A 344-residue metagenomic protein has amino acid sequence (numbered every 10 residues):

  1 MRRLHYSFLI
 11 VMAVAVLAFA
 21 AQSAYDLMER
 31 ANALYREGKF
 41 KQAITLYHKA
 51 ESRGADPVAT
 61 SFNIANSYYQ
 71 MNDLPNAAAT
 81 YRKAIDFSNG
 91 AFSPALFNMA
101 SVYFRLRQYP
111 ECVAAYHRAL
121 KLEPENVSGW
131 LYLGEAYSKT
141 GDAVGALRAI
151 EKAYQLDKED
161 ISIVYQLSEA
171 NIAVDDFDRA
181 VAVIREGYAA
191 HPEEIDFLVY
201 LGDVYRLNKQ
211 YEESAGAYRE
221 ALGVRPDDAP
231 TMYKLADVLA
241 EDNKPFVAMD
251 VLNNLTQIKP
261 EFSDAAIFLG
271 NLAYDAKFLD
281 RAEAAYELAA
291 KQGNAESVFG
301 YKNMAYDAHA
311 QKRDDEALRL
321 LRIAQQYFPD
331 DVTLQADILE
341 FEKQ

Functional and structural regions predicted by a protein language model:
A18-P75, A79-R82, K343-Q344: N-terminal leader/linker segments that initiate helical-solenoid repeat arrays
E29, N63, Q70, P94-N98 (+7 more regions): Canonical tetratricopeptide repeat
Y35, F62, Y69, F97 (+10 more regions): Position-specific recognition of the canonical hydrophobic site in helix A of tetratricopeptide repeat
K49-A50, K83-I85, R118-A119, K152-A153 (+5 more regions): Canonical positions in the second alpha-helix
R53, F87-S88, L122, L156 (+5 more regions): Structural marker of alpha-solenoid helical repeat scaffolds
